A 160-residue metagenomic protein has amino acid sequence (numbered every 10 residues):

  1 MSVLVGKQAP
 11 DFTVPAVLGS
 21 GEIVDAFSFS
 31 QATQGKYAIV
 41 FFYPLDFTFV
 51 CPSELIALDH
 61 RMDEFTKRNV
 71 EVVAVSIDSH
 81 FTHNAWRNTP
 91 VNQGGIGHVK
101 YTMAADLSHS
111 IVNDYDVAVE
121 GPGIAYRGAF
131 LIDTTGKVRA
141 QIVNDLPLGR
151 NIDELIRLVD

Functional and structural regions predicted by a protein language model:
M1-D160: Chalcogenol-based redox active-site neighborhoods
